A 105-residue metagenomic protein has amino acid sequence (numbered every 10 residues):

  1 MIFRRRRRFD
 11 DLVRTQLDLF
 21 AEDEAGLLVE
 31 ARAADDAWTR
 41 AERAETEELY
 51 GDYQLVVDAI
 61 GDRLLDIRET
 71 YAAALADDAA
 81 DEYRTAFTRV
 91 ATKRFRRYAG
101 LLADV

Functional and structural regions predicted by a protein language model:
M1-R40: Short terminal alpha-helical segments
I2-V13, F20, Y53, V57 (+4 more regions): Intrinsic-disorder-associated interaction segments
L12, L17-L19, L27-L28, L49 (+4 more regions): Generic detector of leucine side chains in alpha-helical contexts
T15, A33, E48, D66 (+3 more regions): Alpha-helical structural elements
E24-R68: Amphipathic alpha-helical interaction modules
A72-V105: Amphipathic alpha-helical binding modules
